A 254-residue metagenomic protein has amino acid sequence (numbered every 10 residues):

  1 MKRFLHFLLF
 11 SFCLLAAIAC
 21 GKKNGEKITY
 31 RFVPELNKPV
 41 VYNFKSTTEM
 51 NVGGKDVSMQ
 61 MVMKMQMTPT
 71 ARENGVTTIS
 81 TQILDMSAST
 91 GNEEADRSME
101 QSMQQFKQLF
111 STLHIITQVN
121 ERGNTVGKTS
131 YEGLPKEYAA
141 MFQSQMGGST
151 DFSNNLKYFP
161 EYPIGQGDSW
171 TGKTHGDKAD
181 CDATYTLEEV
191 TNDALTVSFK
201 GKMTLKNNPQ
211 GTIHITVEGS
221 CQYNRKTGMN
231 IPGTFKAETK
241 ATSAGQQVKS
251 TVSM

Functional and structural regions predicted by a protein language model:
M1, C20, K38, L156-K157: Short hydrophobic/aromatic-rich motifs at helix boundaries and adjacent loops
M1-L9: Bacterial N-terminal signal peptides that target proteins for export
F4-L5, K22, Q118, Q222: Intrinsically disordered, low-complexity peptide-like regions
L8-A16: Bacterial N-terminal signal peptides
C20-R97, Q101, Q166-M254: Acidic, serine/threonine-rich low-complexity disordered tracts
R72-I79, Q108-S111, E121-V126: Short helix C-cap/helix-to-loop transition motifs enriched in small/turn-promoting residues
S87-L113, Y138-Q145: Mixed-charge, low-complexity intrinsically disordered segments
I116-A194: Solvent-exposed helix/loop surface patches that form functional interfaces
